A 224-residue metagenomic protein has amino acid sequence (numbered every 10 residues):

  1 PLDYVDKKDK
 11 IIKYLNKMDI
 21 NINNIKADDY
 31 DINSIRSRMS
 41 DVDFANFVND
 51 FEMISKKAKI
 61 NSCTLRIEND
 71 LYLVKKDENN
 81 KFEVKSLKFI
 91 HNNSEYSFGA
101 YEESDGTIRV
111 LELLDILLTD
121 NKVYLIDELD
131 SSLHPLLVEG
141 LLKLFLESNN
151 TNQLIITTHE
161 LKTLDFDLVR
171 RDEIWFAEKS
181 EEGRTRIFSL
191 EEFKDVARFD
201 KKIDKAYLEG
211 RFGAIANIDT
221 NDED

Functional and structural regions predicted by a protein language model:
P1-I108, A206, G210-A214, E223-D224: Phosphate-coordinating catalytic segments in nucleotide- and nucleic-acid-processing enzymes
E83-E223: Switch/communication elements of ASCE P-loop NTPase nucleotide-binding domains
